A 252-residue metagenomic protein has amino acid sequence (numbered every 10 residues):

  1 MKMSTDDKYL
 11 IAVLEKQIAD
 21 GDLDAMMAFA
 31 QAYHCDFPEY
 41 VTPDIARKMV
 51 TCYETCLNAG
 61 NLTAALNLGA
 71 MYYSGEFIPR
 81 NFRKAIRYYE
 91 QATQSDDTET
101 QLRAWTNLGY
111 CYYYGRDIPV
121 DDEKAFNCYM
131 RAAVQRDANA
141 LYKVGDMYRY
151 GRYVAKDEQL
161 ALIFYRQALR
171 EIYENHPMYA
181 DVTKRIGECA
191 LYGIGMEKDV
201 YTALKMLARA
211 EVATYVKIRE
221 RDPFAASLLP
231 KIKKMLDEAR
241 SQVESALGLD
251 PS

Functional and structural regions predicted by a protein language model:
M3, H34-A46, Y73-F82, Y113-D122 (+2 more regions): Short coil/turn connectors between adjacent alpha-helices in alpha-solenoid helical repeat scaffolds
D20-D22, C35-P38, A59-L62, S74-E76 (+9 more regions): Short helix-capping/linker turns of helical repeat alpha-solenoids
A30-F37, A65-S74, A92, W105-Y114 (+3 more regions): Hydrophobic face of amphipathic alpha-helices that form TPR/SEL1-like repeat modules and related alpha-solenoid
I163-R170, E197-V216: TPR/TPR-like (Sel1-like) alpha-helical repeat modules
T214-S252: Terminal, low-structured helical/coil segments at or just beyond the last alpha-helical repeat
